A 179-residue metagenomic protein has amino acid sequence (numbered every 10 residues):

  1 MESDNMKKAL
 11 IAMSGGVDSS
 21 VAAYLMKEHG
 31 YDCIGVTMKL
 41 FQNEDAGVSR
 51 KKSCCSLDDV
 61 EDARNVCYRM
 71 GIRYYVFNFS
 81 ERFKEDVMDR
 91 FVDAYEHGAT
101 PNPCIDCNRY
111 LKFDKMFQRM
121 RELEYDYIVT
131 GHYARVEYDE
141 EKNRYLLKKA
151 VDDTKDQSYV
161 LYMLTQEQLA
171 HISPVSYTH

Functional and structural regions predicted by a protein language model:
M1-M163, S173: ATP-dependent adenylation/nucleotidyltransferase module used to activate substrates
A170: Active-site oxyanion-binding pockets that recognize sulfate/phosphate
T178-H179: Conserved small/polar residues in nucleotide/adenosyl-binding loops
